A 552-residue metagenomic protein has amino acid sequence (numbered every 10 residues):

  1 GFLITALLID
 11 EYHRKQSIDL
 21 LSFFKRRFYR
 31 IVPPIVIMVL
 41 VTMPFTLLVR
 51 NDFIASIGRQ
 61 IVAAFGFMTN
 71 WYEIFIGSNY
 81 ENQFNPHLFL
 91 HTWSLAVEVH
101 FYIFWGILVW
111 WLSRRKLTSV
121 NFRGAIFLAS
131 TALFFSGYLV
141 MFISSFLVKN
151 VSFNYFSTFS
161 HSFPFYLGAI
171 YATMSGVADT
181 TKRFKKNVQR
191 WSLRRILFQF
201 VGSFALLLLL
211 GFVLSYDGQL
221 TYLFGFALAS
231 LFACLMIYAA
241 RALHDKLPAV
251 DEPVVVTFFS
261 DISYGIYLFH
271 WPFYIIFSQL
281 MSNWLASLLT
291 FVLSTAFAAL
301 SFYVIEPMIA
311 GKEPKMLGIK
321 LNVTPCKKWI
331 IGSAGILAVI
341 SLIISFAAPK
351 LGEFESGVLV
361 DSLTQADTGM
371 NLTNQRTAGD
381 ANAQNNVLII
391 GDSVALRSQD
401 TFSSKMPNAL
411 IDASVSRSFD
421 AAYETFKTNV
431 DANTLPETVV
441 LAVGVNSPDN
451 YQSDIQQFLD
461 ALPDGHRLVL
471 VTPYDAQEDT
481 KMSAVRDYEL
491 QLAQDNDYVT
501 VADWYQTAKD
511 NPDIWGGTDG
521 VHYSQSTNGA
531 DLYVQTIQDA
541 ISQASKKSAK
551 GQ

Functional and structural regions predicted by a protein language model:
F2-K315, K320, T324-P349: Hydrophobic membrane-embedded alpha-helices and membrane-water interface caps/short interhelical or interfacial loops
I107-L108, K116, D400-S403, Q452-S453: Short amphipathic alpha-helical segments
T158, D454-F458, V485-E489: A general structural detector for well-ordered alpha-helical segments in enzyme core domains, enriched
Q189, T295, P307-E437, P448 (+4 more regions): Extracellular/periplasmic envelope-modification machinery, especially enzymes that add or remove acyl/ester groups on
L220, D251, Y451-D454, K481-V485 (+1 more regions): Residues at alpha-helix caps and immediate loop-helix transition turns in enzyme cores, especially N- and C-cap
V440-V445: Cell-envelope and extracellular/periplasmic
D464-R467: A short helix->loop->beta-strand "cap" motif at the edges of active sites that frequently abuts
